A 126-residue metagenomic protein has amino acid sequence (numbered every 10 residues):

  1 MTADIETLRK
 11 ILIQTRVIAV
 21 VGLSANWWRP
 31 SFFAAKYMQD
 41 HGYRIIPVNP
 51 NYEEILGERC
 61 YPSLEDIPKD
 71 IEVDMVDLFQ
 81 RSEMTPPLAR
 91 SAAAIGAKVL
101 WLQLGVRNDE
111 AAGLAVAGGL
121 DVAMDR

Functional and structural regions predicted by a protein language model:
M1-A3, L56-P62: Short gly/ser/thr-rich secondary-structure transition/capping motifs
M1-Q14: Short N-terminal or domain-adjacent regulatory/targeting segments
A19-V21: Conserved beta-strand elements of the Class I
S24-R29, K36-L56: NAD(P)-binding Rossmann-fold cofactor-contacting core
Y43, I95-K98, G118-L120: A short helix->loop->beta-strand "cap" motif at the edges of active sites that frequently abuts
L64, P68-V106: Mid-chain, well-packed structural core segment of small domains
L104-R126: Rossmann-fold NAD(P)-binding glycine/threonine-rich loop
